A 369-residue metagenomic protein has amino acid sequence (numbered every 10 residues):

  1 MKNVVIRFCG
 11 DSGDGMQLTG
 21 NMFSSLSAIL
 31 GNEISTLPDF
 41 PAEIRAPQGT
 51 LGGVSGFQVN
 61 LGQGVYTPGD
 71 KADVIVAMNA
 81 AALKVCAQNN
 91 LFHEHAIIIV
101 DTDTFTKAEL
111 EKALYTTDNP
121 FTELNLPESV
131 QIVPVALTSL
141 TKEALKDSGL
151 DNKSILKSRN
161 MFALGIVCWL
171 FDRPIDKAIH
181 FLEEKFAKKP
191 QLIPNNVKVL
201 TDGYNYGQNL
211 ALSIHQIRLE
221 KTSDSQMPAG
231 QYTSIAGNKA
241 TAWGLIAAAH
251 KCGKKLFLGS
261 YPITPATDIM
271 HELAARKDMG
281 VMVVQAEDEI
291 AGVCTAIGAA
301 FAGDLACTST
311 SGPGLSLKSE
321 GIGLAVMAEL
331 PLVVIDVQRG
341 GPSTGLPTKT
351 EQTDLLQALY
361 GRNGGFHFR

Functional and structural regions predicted by a protein language model:
M1-C252: Active-site cofactor/cluster-binding pocket
K2-F92, W243, L256, T264-Y360: Thiamine diphosphate
N125, R218-K221, L305-A306, L315-L317 (+1 more regions): A broadly tuned preference for mixed-charge, low-complexity surface segments
P127-V130, P134-L140, E351-R369: Conserved thiamine diphosphate
I179-L182, I335-D336, H367-R369: Short beta-strands and strand-loop turn motifs
Y261: Acidic, PIN/NYN-like endoribonuclease modules and their adjacent C-terminal/linker elements
